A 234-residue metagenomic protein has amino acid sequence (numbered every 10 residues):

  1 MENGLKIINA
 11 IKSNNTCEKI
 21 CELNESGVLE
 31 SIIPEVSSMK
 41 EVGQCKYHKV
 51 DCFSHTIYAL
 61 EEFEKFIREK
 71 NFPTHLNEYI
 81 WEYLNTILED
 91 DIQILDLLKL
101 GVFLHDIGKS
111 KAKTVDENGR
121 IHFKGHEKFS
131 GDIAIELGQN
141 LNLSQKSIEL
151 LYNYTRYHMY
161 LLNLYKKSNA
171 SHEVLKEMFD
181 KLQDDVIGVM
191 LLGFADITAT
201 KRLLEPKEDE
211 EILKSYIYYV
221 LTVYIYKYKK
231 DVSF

Functional and structural regions predicted by a protein language model:
M1, I135-N142, V186-V189, I197-F234: Charged substrate- and nucleic-acid-binding regions of tRNA-handling and nucleotidyl-transfer enzymes, centered on
M1-L95, K109-I121, F129-L143, R156: Glycine- and charge-enriched loop/helix tracts that form the active or gating conduit in phosphate/cation-handling
I7, K19-I20, I32, V36 (+4 more regions): Generic structural signal of hydrophobic/aromatic residues within well-ordered alpha-helices of folded domains
N15-L23, S31-I32, Q44, H48 (+6 more regions): Residue-level signal for secondary-structure boundary elements
G27-S31, V102, M159, F234: Core structural elements
S37-E41, N77-E82, L150-H158, H172 (+2 more regions): A glycine-rich phosphate-binding loop feature that marks nucleotide/adenosyl-phosphate handling sites
C45, E82-L204: Divalent metal-dependent catalytic cores for phosphoryl transfer on phosphate-bearing substrates
